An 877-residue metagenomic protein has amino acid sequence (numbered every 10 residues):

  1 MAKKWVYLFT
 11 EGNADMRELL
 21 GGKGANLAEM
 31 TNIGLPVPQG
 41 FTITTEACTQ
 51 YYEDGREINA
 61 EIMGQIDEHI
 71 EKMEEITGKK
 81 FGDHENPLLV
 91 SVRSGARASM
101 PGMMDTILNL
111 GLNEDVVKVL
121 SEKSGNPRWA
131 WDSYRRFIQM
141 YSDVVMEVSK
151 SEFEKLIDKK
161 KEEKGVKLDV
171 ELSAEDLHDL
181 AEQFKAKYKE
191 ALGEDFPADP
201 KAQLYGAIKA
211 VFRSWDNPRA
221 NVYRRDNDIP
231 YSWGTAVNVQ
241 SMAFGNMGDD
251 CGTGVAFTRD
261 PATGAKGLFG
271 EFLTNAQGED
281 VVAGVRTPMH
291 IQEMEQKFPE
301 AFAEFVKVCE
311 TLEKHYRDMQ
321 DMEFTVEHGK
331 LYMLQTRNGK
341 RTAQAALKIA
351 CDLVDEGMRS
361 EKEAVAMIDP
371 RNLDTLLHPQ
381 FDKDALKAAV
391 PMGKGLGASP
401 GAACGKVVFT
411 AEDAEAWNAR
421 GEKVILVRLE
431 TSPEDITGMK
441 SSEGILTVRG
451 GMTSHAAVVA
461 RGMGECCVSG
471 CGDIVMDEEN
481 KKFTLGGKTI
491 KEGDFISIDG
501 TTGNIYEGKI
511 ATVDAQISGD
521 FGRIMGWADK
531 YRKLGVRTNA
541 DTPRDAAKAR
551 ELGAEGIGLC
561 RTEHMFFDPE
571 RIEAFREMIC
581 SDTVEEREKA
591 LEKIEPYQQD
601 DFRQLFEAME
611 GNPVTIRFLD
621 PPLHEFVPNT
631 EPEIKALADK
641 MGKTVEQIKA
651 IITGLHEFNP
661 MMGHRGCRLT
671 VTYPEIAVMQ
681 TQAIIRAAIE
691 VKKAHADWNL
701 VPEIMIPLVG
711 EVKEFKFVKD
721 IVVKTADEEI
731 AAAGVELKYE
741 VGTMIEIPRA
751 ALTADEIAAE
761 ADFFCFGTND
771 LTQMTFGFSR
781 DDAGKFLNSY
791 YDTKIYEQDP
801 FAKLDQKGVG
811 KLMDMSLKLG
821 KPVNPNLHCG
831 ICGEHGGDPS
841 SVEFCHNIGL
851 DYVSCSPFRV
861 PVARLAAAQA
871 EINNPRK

Functional and structural regions predicted by a protein language model:
M1-L386, A416, E422-I425, S432-T437 (+11 more regions): Nucleotide/phosphate-binding sheet-loop regions of phosphoryl- and nucleotidyl-transfer enzymes
N13-M16, S399-S441, V809-P825: C-terminal accessory/binding modules appended to enzymatic or scaffolding proteins
F41, V448-G450, S469-G472, C560 (+2 more regions): Short beta->alpha connector loops at strand-helix junctions that form conserved, small/polar/Pro-enriched
D67, R224-I229, V365-N418, E422-V424 (+5 more regions): Long, charged amphipathic helices and adjacent flexible linkers at domain junctions
R93, I517, W527-K877: Conserved alpha/beta-domain cores
N238, V408, I425-V427, L446 (+3 more regions): Structural motif
K330-Y332, L429-K440, G444-L446, M452-V459 (+6 more regions): Glycine-rich phosphate/ribose-binding loops and adjacent secondary-structure elements that form binding surfaces
